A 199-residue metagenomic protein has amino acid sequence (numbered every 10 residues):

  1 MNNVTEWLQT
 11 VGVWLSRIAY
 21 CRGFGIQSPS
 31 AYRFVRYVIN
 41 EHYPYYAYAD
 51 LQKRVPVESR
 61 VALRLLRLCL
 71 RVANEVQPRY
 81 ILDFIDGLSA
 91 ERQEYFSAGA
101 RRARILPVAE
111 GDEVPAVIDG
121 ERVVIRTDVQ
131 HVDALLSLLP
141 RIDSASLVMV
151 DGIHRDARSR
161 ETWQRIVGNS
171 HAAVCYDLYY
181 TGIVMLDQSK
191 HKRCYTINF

Functional and structural regions predicted by a protein language model:
M1-S144, H154-F199: A short alpha-helical cap/connector motif
V148-D151: Short beta-strand/loop segment that forms part of the nucleotide-sugar
